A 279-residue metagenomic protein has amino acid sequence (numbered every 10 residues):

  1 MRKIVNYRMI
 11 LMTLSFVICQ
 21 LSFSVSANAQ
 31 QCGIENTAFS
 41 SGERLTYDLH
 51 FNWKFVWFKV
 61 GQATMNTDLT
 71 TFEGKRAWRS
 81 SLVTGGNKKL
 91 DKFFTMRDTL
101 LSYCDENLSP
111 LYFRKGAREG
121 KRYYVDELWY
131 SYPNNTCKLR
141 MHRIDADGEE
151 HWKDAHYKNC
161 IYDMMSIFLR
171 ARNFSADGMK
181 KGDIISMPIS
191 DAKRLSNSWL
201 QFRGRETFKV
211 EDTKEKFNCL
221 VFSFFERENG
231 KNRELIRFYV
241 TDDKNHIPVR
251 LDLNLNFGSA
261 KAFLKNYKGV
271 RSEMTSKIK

Functional and structural regions predicted by a protein language model:
M1, T13, D163-M165: Helix-centric, low-specificity signal for extended rod-like, repetitive segments
M1-Y7: N-terminal secretory signal peptides that target proteins for export/translocation
I10-S22: Bacterial N-terminal signal peptides
V25-A29: Sec/Tat signal peptide C-region and signal peptidase I cleavage site
Q30-Y132, F174-K279: Acidic, serine/threonine-rich low-complexity disordered tracts
P133-D183, I189-D191: Active-site/ligand-binding surface loops and adjacent short beta/alpha elements that line catalytic pockets across
